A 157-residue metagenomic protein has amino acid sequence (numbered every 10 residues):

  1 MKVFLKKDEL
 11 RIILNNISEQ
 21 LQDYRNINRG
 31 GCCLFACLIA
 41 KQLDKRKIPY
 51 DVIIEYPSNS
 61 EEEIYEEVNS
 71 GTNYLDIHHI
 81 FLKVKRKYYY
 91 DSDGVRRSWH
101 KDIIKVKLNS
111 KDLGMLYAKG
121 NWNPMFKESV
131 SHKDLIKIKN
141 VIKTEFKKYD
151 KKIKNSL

Functional and structural regions predicted by a protein language model:
M1-L157: A structural boundary/capping signal
